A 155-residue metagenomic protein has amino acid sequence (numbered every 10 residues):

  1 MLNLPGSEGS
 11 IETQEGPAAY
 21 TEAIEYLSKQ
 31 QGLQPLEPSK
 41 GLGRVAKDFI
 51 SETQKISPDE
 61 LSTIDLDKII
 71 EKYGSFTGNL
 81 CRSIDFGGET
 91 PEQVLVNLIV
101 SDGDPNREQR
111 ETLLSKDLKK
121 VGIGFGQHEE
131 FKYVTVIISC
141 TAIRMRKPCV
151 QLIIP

Functional and structural regions predicted by a protein language model:
M1-I56: A short alpha-helix/helix-coil micro-patch that ends at or immediately precedes a cysteine
K40-K55, D59-C149: A well-ordered secondary-structure block
